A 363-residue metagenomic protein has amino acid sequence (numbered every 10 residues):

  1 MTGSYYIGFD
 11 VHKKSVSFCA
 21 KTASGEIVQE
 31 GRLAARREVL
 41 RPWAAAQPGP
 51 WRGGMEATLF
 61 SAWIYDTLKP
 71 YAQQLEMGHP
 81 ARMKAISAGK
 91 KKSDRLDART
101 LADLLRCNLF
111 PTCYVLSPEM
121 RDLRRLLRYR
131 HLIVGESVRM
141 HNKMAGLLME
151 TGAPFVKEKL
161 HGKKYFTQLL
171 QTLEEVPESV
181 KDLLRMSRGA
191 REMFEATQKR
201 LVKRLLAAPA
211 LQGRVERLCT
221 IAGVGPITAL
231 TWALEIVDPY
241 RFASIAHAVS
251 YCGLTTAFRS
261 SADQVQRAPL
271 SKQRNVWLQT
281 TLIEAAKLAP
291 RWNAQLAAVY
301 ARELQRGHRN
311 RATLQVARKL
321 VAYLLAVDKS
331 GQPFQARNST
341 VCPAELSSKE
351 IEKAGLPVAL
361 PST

Functional and structural regions predicted by a protein language model:
G3-T22, L101: Gly/Thr-rich phosphate-binding beta-strand-loop-beta motif of the actin/hexokinase/Hsp70
K14-E38: Short glycine-rich, Thr/Ser-proximal phosphate-binding strand/loop in the N-terminal lobe of ATP-dependent enzymes
A35-R52: Short, basic/hydrophobic alpha-helical segments
P50-T58, L101: Acidic beta-strand-to-loop metal/phosphate-binding motif
E76-R128, K164, Q168-L170, A262-W277: Short alpha-helix plus adjacent loop in nuclease-associated cores
G89, R217-T220, P226, L230-R309: Phosphate-backbone recognition surface of nucleic-acid-processing proteins
L127-R217, W277, P343: Glycine-rich, often acidic, oxyanion-interacting loops/wings at catalytic, nucleic-acid, or phospho-protein interfaces
D263-Q264, Y300-T363: Low-complexity, acidic/Ser/Thr- and charged residue-rich accessory regions of DNA metabolism proteins
